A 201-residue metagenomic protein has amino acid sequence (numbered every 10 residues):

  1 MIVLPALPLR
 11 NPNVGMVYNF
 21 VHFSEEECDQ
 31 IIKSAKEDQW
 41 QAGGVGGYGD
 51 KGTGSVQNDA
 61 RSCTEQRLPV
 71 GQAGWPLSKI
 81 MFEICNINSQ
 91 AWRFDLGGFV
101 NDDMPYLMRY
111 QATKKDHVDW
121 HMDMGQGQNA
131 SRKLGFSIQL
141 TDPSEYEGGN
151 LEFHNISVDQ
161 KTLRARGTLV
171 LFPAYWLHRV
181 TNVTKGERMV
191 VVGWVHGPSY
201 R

Functional and structural regions predicted by a protein language model:
I2-F99: Non-heme Fe(II)/2-oxoglutarate
S78-R201: Catalytic core of non-heme Fe(II) oxygenases with the double-stranded beta-helix
